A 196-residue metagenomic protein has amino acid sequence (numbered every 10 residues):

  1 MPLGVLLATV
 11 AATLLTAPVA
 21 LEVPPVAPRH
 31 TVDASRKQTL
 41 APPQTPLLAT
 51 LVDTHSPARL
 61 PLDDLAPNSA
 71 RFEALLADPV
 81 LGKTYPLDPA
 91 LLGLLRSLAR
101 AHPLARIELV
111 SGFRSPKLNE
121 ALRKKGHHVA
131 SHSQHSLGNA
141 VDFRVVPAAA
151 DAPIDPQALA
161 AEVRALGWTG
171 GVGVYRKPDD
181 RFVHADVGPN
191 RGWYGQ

Functional and structural regions predicted by a protein language model:
M1-P18: Sec-dependent N-terminal signal peptides
T13-L94, A99, P178, G188-Q196: Extracytoplasmic cell-surface/polysaccharide-interacting catalytic and binding patches
L15-P24, R29, V52, H128-Q196: Catalytic cores and adjacent binding grooves of peptidoglycan-active enzymes
D63-A66, P116-D142: Short, surface-exposed glycine/acidic/tryptophan-bearing loops
D64-A66, S111-R114, V145-P147, P189: A mature extracytoplasmic/lumenal domain signature
G82-A90, V110, H132-H135, D151: Extracytoplasmic/periplasmic, Sec-exported soluble proteins
L87-L94, L109, L118, N139 (+2 more regions): Amphipathic alpha-helical interface surfaces
L95-K125: Extended, low-complexity, intrinsically disordered C-terminal regulatory tails of eukaryotic serine/threonine kinases
